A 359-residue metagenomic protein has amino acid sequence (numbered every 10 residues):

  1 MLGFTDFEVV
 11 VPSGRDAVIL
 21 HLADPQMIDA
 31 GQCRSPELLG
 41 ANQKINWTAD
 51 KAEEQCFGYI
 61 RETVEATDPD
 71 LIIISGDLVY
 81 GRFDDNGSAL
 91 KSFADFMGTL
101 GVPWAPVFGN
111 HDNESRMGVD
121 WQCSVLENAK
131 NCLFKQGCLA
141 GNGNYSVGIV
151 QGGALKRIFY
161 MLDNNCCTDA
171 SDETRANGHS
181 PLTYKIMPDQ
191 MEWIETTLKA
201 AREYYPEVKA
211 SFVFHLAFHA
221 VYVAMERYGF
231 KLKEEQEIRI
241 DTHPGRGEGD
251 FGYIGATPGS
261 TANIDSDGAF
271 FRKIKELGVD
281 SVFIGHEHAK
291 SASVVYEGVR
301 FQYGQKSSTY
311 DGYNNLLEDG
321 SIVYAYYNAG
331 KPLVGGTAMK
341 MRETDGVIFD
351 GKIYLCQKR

Functional and structural regions predicted by a protein language model:
M1-S88: N-terminal active-site segment of His-dependent metallophosphoesterases
L2-V11, K91-Y205: Extended active-site neighborhood of metal-dependent phosphoesterases/phosphodiesterases
L2-V9, S13, S146-G153, F159 (+3 more regions): Binuclear metal-dependent phosphoesterase catalytic core
R15-V18, T67-I72, G98-A105, A154-I158 (+3 more regions): Loop/turn elements at helix/coil->beta-strand transitions in domains of secreted/extracellular proteins
D16-D29, K156-A170, V213, R300-K306: Active-site-proximal beta-strand elements of phosphoester/diester hydrolases
D24, I60, I72, D77 (+5 more regions): Divalent metal-coordination and catalytic microenvironments
Q26-G31, Y80-F83, P106-G118, C167-A170 (+4 more regions): Active-site environment of divalent metal-dependent phosphoester hydrolases
T67-D70, I158-M161, A176-H288: His/acidic metal-ligating clusters that form di-metal
